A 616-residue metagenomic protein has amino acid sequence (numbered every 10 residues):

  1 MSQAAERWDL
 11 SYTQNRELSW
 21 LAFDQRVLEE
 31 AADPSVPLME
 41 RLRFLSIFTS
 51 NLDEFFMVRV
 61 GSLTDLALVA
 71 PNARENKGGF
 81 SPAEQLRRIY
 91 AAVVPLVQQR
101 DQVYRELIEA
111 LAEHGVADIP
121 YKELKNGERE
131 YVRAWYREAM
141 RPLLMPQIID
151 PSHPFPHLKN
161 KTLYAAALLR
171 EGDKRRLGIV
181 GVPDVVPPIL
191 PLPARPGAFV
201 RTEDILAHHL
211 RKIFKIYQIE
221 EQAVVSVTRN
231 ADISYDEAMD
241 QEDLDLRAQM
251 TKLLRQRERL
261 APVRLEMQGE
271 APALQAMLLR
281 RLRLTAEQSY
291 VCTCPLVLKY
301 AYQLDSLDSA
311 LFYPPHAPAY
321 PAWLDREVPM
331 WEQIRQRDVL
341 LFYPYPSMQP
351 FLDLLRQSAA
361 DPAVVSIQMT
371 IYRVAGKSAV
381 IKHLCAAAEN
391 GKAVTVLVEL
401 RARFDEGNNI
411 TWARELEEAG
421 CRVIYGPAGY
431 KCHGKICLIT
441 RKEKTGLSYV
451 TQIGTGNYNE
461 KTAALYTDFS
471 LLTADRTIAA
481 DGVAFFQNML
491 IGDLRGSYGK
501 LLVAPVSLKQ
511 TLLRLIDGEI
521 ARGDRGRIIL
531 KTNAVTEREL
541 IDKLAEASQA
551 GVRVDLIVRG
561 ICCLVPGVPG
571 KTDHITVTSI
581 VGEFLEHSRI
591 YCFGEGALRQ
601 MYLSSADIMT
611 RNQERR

Functional and structural regions predicted by a protein language model:
M1-I528, E546-A550, C562-R616: N-terminal localization/anchoring segments of enzymes in phospholipid and broader phosphate metabolism
R538: Active-site glycine- and acidic-residue-rich loops that bind and position anionic ligands or nucleotide-like cofactors
R553-I557: Hydrophobic alpha/beta core scaffold segments
